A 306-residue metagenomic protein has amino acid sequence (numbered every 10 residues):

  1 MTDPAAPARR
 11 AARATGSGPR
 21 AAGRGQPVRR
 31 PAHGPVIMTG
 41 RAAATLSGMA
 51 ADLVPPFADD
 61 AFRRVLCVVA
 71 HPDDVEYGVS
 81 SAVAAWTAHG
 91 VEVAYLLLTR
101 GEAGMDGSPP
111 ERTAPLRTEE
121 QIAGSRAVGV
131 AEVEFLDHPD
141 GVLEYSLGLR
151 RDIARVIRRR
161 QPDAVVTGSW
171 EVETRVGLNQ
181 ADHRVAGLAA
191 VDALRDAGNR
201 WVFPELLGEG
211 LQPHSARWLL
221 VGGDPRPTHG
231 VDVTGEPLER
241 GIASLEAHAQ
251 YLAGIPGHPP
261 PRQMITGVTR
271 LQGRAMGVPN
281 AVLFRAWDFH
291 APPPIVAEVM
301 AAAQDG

Functional and structural regions predicted by a protein language model:
M1-P35, G40-R41: Compositionally biased, low-complexity flexible segments
D3-A6, T113-R117, D182-V185, V233: Residues at the start of alpha-helices and the adjacent loop-to-helix junctions
R9, R29-A32, T39, V79-A82 (+4 more regions): A ubiquitous, low-specificity "background" feature that marks scattered single residues across proteins without
I37-L66, L147-G306: Metal-dependent de-N-acetylase/amidase catalytic core
G40-R160, V296-D305: Active-site rim/loop-helix segments in enzyme catalytic domains that contact anionic ligands
